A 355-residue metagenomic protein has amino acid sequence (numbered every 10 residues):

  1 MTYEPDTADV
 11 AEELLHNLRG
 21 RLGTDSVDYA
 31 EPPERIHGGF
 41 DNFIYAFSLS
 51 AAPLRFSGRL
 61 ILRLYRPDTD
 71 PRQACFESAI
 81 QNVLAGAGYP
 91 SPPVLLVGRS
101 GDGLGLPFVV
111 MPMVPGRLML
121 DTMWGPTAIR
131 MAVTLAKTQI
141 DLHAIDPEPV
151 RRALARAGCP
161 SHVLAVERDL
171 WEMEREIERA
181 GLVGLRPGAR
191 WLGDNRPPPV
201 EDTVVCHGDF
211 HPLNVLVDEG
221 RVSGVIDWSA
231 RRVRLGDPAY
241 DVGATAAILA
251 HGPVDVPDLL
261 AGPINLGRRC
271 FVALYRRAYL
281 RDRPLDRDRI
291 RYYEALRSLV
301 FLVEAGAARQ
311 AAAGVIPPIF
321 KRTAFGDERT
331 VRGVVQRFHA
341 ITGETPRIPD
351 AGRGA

Functional and structural regions predicted by a protein language model:
M1-Y29: Juxta-kinase regulatory segment immediately upstream of eukaryotic protein kinase catalytic domains
P32-A165, E172-P187, R196-D202: ATP-binding pocket architecture of kinase catalytic cores
V205-H207, P212: Catalytic-loop of the protein kinase fold
V222: Conserved active-site segments centered on acidic
I226-R231: Activation of the activation-loop gatekeeper triad in protein kinase-fold domains
Y240-R283, R297-V315: Active-site activation/catalytic loop segments of kinase-like enzymes and analogous catalytic loops in related
L285-R289, V300-A355: Helical subdomain adjoining the active site within ATP-dependent kinase catalytic cores
